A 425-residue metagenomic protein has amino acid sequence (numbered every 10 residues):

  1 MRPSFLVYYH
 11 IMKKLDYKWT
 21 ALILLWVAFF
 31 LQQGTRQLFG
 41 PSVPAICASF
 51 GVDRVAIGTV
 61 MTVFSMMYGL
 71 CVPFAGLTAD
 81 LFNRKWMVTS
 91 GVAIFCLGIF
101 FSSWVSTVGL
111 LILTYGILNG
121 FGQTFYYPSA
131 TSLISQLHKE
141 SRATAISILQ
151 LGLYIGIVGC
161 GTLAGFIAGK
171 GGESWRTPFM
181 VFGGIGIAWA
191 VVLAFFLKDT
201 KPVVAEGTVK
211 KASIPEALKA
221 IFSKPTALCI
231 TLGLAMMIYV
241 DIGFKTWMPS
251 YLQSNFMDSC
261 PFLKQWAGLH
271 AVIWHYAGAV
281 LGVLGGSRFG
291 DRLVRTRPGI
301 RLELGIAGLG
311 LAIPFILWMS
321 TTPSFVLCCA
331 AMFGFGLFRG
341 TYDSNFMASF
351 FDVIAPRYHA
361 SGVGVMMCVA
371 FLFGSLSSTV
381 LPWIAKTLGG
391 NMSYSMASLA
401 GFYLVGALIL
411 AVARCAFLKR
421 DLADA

Functional and structural regions predicted by a protein language model:
M12-L15, T200-T231, S259: Juxtamembrane intracellular "pre-TM" segments in multi-pass secondary transporters
F30, G98, G109-F125, V326-T341: Hydrophobic core of transmembrane alpha-helices in multi-pass small-molecule transporters, especially MFS/SLC-type
F39-G40, P225-L284, D343, M347 (+1 more regions): Extracytoplasmic gate region of multi-pass secondary transporters
L70-G109: Conserved MFS/SLC helix-loop-helix module at the cytosolic interface between two early adjacent transmembrane helices
V88, G299-G305: Primarily marks hydrophobic transmembrane alpha-helices of the MFS/SLC 12-helix fold
A93-S106, L309-P323: C-terminal ends and interior cores of transmembrane alpha-helices in multi-pass membrane transporters/permeases
T114-L153: Cytoplasmic helix-loop-helix junction between adjacent transmembrane helices in 12-TM secondary transporters
L149-D199: Helix-loop-helix hairpin linking two adjacent transmembrane segments in secondary transporters
